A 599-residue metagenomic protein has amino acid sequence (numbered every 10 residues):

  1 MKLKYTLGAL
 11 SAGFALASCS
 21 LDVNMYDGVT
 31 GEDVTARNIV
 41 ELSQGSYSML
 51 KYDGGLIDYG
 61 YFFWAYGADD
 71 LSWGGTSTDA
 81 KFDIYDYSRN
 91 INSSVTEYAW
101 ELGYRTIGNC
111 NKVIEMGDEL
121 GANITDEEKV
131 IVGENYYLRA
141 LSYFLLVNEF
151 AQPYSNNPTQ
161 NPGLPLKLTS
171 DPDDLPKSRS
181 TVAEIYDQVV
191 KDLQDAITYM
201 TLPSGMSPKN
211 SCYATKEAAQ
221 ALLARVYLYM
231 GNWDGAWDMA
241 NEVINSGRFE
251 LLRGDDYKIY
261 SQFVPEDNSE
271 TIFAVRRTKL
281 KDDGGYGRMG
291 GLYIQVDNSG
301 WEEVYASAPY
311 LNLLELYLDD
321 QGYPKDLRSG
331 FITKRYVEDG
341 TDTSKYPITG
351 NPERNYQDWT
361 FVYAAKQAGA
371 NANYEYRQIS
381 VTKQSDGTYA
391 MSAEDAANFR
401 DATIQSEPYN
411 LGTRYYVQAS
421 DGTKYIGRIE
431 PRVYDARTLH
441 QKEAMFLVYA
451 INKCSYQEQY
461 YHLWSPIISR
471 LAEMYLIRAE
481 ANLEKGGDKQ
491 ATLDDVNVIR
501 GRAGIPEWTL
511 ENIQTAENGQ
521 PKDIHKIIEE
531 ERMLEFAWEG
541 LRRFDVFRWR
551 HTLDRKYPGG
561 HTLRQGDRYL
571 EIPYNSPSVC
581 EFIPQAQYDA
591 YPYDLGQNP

Functional and structural regions predicted by a protein language model:
C19-A65, K556-P599: Membrane-proximal, proline-rich intrinsically disordered regions
S20-L21, Q194, M200, K216-Y257 (+3 more regions): Aromatic-residue-lined binding/catalytic grooves and analogous aromatic/hydrophobic interfacial grooves in multimeric
D79-F150, S180-E184, T198-M200, Q459-P466: Conserved, well-structured interaction surfaces
V132, R139, L146, L223 (+2 more regions): Structural register within alpha-helical repeat arrays
Y186, W233, D488-K489: TPR-repeat structural position
L251-Y475, N482-E484, T552-P599: Elongated scaffold/linker segments in the mid-to-C-terminal portions of large proteins
